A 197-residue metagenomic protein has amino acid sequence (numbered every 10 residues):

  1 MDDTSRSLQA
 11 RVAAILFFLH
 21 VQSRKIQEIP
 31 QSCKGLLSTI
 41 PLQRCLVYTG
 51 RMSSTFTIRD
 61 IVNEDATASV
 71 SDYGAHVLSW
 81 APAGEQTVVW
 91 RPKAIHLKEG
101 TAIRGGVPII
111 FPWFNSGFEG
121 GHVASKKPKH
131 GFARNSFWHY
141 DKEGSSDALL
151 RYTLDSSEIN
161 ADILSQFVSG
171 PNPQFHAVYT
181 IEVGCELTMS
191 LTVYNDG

Functional and structural regions predicted by a protein language model:
D3-T4, V21: Short hydrophobic alpha-helical segments enriched in small aliphatic residues
L8, F18-L19: Short hydrophobic targeting helices and cationic amphipathic motifs that mediate membrane/organellar targeting
A14, K25-E28, T39: Generic short N-terminal amphipathic or hydrophobic helices
F17-F18, Y48: Aromatic (phenylalanine/tyrosine) cluster motif
V21-R24, K34: Intrinsic disorder/low-complexity segments enriched in small, polar and charged residues
G50-E182, E186-T188, T192, D196: Surface-exposed acidic/polar loop and edge beta-strand patches at domain peripheries
